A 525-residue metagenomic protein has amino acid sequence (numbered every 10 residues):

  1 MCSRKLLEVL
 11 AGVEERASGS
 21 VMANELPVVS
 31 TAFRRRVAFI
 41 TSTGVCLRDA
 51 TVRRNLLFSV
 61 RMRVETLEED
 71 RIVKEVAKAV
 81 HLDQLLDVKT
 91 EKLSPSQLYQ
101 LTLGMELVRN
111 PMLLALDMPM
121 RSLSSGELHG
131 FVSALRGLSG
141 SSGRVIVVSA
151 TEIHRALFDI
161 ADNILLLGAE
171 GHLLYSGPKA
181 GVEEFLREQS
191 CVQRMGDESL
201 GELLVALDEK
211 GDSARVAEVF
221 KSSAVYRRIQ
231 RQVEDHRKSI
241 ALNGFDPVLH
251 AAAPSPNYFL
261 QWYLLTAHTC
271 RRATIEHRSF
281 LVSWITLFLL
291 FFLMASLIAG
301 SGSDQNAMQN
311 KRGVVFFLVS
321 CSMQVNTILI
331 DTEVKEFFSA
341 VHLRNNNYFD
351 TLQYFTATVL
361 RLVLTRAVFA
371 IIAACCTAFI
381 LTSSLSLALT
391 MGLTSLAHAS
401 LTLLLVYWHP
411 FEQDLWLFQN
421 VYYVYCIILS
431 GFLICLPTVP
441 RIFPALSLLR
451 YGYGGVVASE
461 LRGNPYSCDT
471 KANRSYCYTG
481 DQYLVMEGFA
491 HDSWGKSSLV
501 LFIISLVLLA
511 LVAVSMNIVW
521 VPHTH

Functional and structural regions predicted by a protein language model:
M1, S30, T43-R54, L67: Conserved catalytic motifs of ABC-family nucleotide-binding domains
L6, L103, F131: Hydrophobic anchor residue at the start of the ABC signature
A11, E15, G19-R35: Conserved ABC transporter NBD signature motif
S18, A23, T41-S42, F58 (+5 more regions): Topological signature of polytopic alpha-helical transporters
L114-M118: Catalytic Walker B motif of ABC-type/P-loop ATPase nucleotide-binding domains
G126, A134-T151: Conserved catalytic loops of ABC-family nucleotide-binding domains
A150, L174, E188-R194, T274-H525: Membrane-spanning alpha-helical segments of multipass transporters and channels
